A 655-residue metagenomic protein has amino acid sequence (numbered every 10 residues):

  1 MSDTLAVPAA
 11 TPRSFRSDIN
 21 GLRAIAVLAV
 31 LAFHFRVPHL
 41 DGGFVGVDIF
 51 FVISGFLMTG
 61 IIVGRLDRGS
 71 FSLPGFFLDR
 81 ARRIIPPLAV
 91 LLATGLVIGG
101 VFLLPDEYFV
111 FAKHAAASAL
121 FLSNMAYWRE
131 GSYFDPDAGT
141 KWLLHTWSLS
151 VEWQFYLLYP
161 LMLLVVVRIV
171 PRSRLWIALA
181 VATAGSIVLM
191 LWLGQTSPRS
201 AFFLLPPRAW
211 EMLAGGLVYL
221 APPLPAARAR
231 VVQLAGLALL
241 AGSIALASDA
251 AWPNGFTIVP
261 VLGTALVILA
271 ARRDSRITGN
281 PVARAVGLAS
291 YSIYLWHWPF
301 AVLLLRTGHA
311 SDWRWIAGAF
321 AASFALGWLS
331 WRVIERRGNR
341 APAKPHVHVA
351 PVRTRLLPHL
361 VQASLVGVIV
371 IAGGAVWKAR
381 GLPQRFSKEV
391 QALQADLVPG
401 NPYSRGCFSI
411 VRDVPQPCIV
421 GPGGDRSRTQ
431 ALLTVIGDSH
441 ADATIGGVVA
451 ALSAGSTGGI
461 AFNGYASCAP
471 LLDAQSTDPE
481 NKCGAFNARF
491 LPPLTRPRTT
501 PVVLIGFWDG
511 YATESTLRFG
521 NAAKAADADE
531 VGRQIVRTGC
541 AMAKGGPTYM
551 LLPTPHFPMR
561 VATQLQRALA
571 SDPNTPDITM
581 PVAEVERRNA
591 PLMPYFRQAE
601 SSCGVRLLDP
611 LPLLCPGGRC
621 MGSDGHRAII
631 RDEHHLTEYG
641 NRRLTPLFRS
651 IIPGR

Functional and structural regions predicted by a protein language model:
S2-H348: Membrane-interface helix/loop caps of multi-pass membrane proteins
H309-R314, F324, R332, R336-R655: Extracellular/periplasmic envelope-modification machinery, especially enzymes that add or remove acyl/ester groups on
